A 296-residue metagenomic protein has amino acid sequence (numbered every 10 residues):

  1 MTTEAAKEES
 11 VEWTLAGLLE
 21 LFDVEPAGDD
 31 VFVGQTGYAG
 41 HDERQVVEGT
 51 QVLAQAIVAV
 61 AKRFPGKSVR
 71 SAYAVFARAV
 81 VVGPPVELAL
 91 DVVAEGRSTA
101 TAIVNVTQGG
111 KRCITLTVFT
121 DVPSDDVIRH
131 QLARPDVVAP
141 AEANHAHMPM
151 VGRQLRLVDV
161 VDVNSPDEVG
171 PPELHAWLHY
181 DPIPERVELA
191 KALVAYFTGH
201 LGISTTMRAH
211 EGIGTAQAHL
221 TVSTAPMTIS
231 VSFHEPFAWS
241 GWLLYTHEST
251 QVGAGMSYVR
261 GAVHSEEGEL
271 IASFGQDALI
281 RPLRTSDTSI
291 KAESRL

Functional and structural regions predicted by a protein language model:
M1-L296: Terminal targeting signals and extreme-terminal segments of soluble enzymes
